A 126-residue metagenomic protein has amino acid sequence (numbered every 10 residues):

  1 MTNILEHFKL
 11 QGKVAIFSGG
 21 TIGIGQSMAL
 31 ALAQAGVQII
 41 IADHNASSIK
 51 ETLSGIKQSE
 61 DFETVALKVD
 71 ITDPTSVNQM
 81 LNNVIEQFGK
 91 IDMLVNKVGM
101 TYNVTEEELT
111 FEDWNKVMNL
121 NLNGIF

Functional and structural regions predicted by a protein language model:
M1-I16: Flexible N-terminal pre-Rossmann segment of NAD(P)-dependent oxidoreductases
V14, T21-G23: Conserved glycine-rich cofactor-binding loop
G23, S27, T101: NAD(P)H-binding Rossmann-fold N-terminus in SDR/SDR-like oxidoreductases, specifically the glycine-rich beta1-alpha1
V37-T52: Conserved glycine-rich Rossmann-like NAD(P)H-binding loop of the short-chain dehydrogenase/reductase
A46-S47, K68-M80, F111: The beta1-alpha1 cofactor-binding region of Rossmann-like NAD(H)/NADP(H)-dependent oxidoreductases
S59-E63, N83-N96, Y102, D113: A glycine-rich helix->loop->beta "capping" turn within Rossmann-like NAD(P)(H)-dependent oxidoreductase domains
T105-E106, T110-M118: Substrate-binding pocket helix/loop in short-chain dehydrogenase/reductase
